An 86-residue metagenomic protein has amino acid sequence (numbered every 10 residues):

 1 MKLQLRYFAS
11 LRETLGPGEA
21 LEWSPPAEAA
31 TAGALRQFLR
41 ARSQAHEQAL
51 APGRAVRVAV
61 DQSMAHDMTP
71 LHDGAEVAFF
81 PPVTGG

Functional and structural regions predicted by a protein language model:
M1-G85: Ubiquitin-like/PB1-type beta-grasp interaction modules and other compact soluble beta-rich domains
